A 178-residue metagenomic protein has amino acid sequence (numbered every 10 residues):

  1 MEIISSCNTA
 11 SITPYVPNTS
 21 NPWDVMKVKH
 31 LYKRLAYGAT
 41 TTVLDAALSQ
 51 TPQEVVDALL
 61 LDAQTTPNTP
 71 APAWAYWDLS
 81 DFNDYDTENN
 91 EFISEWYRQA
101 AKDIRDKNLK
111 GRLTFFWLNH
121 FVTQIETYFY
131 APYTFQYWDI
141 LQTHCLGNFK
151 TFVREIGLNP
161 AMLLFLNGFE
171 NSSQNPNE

Functional and structural regions predicted by a protein language model:
M1-E95, K102-D103, N108: N-terminal module-boundary/linker segments of secreted carbohydrate-active enzymes
A39-D57, N89-E178: Primarily short, surface-exposed interaction patches in extracytoplasmic proteins
